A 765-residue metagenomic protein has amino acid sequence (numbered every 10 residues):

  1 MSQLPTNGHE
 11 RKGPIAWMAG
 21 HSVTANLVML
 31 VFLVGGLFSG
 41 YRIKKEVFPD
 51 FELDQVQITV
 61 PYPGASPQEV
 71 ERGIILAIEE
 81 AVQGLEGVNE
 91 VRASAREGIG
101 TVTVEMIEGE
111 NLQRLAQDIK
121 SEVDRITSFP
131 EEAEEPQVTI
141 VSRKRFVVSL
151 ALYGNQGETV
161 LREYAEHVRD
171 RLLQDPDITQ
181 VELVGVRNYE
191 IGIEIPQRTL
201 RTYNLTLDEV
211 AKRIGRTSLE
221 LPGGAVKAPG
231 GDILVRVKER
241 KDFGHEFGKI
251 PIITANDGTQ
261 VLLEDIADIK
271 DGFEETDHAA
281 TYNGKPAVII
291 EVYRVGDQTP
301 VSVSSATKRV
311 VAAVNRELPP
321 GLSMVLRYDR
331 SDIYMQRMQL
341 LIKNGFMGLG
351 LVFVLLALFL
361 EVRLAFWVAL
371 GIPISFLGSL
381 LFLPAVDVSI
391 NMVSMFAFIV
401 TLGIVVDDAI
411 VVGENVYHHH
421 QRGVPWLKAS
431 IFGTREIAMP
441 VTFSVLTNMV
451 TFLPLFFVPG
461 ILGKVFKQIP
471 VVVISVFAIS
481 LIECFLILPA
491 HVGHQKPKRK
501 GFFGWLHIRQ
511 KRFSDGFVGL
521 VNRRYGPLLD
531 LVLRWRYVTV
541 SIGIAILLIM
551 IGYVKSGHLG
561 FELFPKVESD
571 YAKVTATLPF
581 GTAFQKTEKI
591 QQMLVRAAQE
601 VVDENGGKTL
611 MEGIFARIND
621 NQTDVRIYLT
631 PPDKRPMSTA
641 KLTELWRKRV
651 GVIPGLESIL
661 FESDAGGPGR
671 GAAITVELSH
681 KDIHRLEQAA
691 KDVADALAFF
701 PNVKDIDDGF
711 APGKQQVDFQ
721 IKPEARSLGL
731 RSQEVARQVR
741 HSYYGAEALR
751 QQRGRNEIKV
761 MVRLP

Functional and structural regions predicted by a protein language model:
M1-D118, E122, I126, H278-M637 (+4 more regions): Hydrophobic regular secondary-structure detector
S2-H9, N26, L33-F38, R42 (+14 more regions): Surface-exposed amphipathic alpha-helical segments in non-transmembrane regions that serve as interaction surfaces
S66, T199-R201, E275, T582-A583 (+2 more regions): PDZ/PDZ-like domain micro-motif
K144-L150, I191, K285, G501 (+1 more regions): Acidic/polar active-site rim loop that often engages polyanionic ligands
Y203-N204, G423, L728-R731: Glycine-centered tight-turn and secondary-structure capping sites
V717-Q720: Short loop-to-beta-strand junctions
